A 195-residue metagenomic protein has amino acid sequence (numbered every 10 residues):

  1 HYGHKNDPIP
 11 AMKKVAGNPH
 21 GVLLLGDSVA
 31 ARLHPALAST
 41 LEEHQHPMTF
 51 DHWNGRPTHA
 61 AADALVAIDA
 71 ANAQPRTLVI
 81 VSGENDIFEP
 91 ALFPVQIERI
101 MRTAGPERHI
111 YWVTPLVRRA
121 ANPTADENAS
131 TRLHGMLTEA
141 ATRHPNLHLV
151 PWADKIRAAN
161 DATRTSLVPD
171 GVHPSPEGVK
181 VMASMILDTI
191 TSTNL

Functional and structural regions predicted by a protein language model:
H1-H20: Membrane/wall-proximal cationic-aromatic binding patches
V15-R99, R119-N122, N128-T131: Conserved SGNH/GDSL esterase-like catalytic core that processes O-acyl groups on lipids and polysaccharides
D51-W53, V113, V150-K155: Conserved beta-strand termini and adjacent loop/short-helix elements that scaffold enzyme active sites in alpha/beta
V81, V113-T114: Alpha/beta-hydrolase-fold catalytic nucleophile elbow
G105-H109: A short helix->loop->beta-strand "cap" motif at the edges of active sites that frequently abuts
A121-L195: Catalytic His-Asp segment of secreted/periplasmic serine-dependent ester chemistry enzymes
